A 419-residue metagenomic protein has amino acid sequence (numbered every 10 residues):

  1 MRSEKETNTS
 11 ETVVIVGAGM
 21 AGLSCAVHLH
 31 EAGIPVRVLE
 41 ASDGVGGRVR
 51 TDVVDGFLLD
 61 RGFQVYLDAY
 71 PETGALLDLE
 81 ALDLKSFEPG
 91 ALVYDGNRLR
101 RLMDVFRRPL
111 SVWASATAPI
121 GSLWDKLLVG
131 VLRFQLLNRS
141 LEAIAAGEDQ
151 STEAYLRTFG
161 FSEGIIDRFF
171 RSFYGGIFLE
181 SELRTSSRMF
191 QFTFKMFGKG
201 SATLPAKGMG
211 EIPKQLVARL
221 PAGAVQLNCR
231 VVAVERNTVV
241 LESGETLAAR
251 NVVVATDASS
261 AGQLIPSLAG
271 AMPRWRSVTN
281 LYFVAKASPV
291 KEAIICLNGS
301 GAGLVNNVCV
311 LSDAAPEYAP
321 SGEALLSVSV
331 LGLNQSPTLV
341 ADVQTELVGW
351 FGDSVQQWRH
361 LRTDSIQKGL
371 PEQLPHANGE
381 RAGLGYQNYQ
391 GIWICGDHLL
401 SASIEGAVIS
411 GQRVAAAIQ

Functional and structural regions predicted by a protein language model:
S3-E6, L311, A315-Q419: Conserved flavin/dinucleotide-binding core of flavoenzymes
N8, A32, V232-T345, G349-W350: Mid-domain catalytic core of redox enzymes that form a hydrophobic substrate pocket/lid adjacent to a catalytic redox
E11-V38, A415, Q419: N-terminal Rossmann-like FAD-binding beta1-loop-alpha1 element of flavoenzymes
M20-A21, V45, S410: Hydrophobic/small residue at the entry helix of a nucleotide-binding pocket
H30-V54: Glycine-rich FAD pyrophosphate-binding loop
Q64-P71, I144-E148, F159, K195-V217 (+1 more regions): Short beta-strand to alpha-helix junction loop
Y70-G74, D78, D83-L183, G198-K199: Mobile amphipathic helical/loop "lid" adjacent to a hydrophobic cofactor/ligand pocket
F190-T238, L247, N251: Helical element adjacent to the flavin cofactor pocket in flavoenzyme catalytic cores
